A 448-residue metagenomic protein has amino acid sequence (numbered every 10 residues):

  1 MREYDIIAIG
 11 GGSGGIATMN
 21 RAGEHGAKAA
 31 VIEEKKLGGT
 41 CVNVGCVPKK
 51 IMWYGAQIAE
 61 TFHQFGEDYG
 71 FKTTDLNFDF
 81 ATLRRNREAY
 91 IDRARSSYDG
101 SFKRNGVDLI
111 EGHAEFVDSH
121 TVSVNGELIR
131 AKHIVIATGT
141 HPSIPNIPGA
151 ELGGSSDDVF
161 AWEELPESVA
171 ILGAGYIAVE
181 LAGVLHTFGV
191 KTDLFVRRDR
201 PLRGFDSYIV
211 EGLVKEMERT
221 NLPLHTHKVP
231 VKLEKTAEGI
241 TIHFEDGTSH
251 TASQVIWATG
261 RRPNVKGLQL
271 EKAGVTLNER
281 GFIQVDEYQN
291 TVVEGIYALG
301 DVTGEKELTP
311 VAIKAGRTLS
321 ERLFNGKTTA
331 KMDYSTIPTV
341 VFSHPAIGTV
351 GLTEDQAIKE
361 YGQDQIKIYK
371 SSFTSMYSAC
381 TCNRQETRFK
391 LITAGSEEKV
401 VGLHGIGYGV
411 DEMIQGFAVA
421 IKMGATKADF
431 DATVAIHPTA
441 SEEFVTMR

Functional and structural regions predicted by a protein language model:
M1-G12, L165-L172: Beta1/beta-strand and adjacent pyrophosphate-binding region of the FAD-binding site in flavoprotein oxidoreductases
R2-Y4, N20-A27, I32-L165, R198-L202 (+6 more regions): Glycine-rich flavin
I7-G14, T18-K35, T40, V47 (+3 more regions): Flexible, glycine-rich terminal cap/loop adjacent to redox cofactors in electron-transfer oxidoreductases
I7-I9, A114, I129-G139, I171-L172 (+2 more regions): Short hydrophobic core segments
C46, T138-K191, F195, P223-L224 (+3 more regions): Glycine-rich dinucleotide-binding loop and its adjacent helix/turn
D108-E111, E115-S123, F188-E287, K327 (+2 more regions): A Rossmann-like FAD-binding core segment of flavoenzymes
E151-P166, S249-G326: FAD-site-proximal beta/loop scaffold in flavoenzymes
G212, L299-I358, D429, H437-R448: A conserved FAD-binding loop/helix module that cradles the flavin
